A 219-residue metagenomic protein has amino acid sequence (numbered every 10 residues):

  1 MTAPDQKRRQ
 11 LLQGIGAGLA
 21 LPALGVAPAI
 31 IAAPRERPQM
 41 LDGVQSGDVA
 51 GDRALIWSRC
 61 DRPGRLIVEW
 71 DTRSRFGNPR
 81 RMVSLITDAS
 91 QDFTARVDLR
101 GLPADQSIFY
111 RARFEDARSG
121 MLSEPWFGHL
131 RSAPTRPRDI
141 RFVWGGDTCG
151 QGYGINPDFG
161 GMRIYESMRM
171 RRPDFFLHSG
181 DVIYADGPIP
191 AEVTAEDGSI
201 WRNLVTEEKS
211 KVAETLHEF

Functional and structural regions predicted by a protein language model:
M1-Q6: Secretory targeting signals
Q10-I31: N-terminal export signals
P34-F219: Divalent metal-dependent phosphoesterase catalytic cores across multiple superfamilies
